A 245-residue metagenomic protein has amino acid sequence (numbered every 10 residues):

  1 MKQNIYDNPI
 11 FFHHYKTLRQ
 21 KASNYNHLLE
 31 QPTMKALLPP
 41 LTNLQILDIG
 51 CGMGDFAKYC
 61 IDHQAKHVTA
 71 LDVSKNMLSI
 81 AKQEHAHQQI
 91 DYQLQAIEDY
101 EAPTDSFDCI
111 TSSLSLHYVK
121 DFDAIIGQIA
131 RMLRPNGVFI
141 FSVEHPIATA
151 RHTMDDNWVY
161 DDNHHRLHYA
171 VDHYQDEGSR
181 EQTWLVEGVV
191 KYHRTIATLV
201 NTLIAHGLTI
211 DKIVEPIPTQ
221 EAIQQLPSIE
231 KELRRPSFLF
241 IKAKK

Functional and structural regions predicted by a protein language model:
M1-L41, D55, Y59, I80: Conserved class I S-adenosyl-L-methionine
L47-I49, M53-Y100: Class I SAM-dependent methyltransferase SAM/SAH-binding core
E98-C109: A short acidic, Gly/Pro-enriched loop at the edge of an enzyme's catalytic core that lines a small-molecule cofactor
D108-F122: A short SAM/SAH-binding and catalytic strip from SAM-dependent methyltransferases
D123-V138: A short glycine-rich, Lys/Arg-flanked "PGG" loop and its adjoining helix->strand segment in the class I
F139-E177: Conserved class I S-adenosyl-L-methionine
V143, I147-D156, T183-A197: Acceptor-substrate binding/catalytic loop of class I
S179, V190-V214: Short alpha-helix
